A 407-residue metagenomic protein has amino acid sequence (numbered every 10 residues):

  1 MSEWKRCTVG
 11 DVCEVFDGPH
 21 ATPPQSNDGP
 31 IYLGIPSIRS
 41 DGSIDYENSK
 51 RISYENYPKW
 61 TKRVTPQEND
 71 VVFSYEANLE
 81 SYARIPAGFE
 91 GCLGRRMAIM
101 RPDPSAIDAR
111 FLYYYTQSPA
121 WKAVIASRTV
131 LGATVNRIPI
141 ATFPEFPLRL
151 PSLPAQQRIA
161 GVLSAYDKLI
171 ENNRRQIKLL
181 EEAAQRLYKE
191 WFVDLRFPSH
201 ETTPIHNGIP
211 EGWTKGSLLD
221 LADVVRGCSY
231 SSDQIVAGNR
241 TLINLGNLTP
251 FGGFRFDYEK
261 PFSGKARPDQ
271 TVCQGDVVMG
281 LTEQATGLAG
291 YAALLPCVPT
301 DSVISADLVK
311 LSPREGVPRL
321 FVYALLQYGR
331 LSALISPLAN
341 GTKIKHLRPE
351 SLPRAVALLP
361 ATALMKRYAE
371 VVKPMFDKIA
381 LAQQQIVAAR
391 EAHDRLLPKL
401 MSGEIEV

Functional and structural regions predicted by a protein language model:
M1-H20, E145-C228, R354, L358 (+1 more regions): Non-catalytic DNA-recognition/assembly elements of restriction-modification systems
R6-P24, S37-V71, G94, G216-Q234 (+4 more regions): Sequence-specific dsDNA recognition surfaces
T22-G29, Y46-N48, S127-T129, H200-T202 (+2 more regions): Short coil/turn segments at secondary-structure boundaries
G29, N48, G94-R96, N239 (+1 more regions): A generic structural signal for short beta-strands and their flanking turns/coil linkers
G34-P36, Y54-Q117, W121, N244 (+3 more regions): A short beta-sheet element
Y75, G91-A98, R110, V130-Q157 (+2 more regions): A short glycine-rich beta-alpha junction/loop motif
C92, R196-E201, G252-G253, D301-V303: Short acidic (Asp/Glu) and glycine-rich catalytic loops that position anionic groups and cofactors
L320-A324, G329, A333, K366 (+2 more regions): Feature representing long, continuous alpha-helical segments
